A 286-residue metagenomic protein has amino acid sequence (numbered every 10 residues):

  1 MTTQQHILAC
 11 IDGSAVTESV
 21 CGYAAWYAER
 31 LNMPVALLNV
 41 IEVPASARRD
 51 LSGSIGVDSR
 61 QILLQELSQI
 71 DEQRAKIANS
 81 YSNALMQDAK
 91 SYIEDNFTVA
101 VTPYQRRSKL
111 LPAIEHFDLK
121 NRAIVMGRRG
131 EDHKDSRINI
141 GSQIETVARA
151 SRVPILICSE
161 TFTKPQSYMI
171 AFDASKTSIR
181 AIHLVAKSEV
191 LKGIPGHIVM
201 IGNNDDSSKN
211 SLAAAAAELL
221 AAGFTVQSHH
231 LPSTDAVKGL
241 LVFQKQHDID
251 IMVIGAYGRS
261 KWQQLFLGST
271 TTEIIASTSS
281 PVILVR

Functional and structural regions predicted by a protein language model:
M1-S68, A150, T163-H230, I249: Small/aliphatic-rich secondary-structure junction motif
T3, V16-T17, C21-Y23, E29-R30 (+2 more regions): Gly/Ser-rich helix-loop-strand patches that form or flank binding pockets for ribonucleotide-derived cofactors
G13, G130, A174, D235 (+1 more regions): Flexible, active-site-proximal loop/turn residues at the rims of small-molecule/cofactor binding pockets and catalytic
A45, S52, L110-L111, H133 (+4 more regions): Generic structural signal for helix capping and beta-alpha/helix-loop junctions
R48, I114-E115, S136, Y168 (+4 more regions): Short, well-ordered secondary-structure micro-motifs
Q61-F97: N-terminal positively charged helical leader segments and presequences
T102-S108, I201-N203, S228-D235: Short beta->alpha junction loops
A216, T234-K245: A short, acidic, amphipathic alpha-helical segment used as a generic capping/interface helix at domain edges
